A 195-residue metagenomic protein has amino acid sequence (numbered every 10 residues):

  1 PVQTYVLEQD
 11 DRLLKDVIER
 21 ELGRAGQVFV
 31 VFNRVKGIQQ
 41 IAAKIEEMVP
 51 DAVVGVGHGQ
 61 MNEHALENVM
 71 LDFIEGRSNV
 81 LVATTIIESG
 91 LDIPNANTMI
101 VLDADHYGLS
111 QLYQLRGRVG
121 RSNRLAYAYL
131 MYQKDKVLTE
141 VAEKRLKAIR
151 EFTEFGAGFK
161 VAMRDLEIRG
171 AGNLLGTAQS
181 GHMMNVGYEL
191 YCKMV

Functional and structural regions predicted by a protein language model:
P1-T4: P-loop NTPase switch/communication element
L7-E8: Structural beta->alpha junctions
D11-F29, N33, G37-Q40, K44 (+1 more regions): C-terminal helicase module of SF1/SF2 nucleic-acid helicases/translocases
